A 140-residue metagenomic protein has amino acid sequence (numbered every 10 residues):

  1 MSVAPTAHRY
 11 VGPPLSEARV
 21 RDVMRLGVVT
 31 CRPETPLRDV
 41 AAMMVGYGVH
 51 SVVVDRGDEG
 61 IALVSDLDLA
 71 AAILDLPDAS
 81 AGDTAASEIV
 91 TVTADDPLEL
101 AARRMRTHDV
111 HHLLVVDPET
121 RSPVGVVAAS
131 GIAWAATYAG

Functional and structural regions predicted by a protein language model:
M1-G140: Tandem CBS (Cystathionine beta-synthase) repeat/Bateman regulatory domains
